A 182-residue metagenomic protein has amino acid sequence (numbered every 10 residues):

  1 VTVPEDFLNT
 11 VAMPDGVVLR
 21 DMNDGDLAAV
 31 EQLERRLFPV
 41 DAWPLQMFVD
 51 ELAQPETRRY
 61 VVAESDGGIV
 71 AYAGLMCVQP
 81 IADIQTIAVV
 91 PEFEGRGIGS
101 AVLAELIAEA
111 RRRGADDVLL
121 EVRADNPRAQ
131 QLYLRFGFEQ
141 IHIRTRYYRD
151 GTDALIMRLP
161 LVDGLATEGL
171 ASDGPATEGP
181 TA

Functional and structural regions predicted by a protein language model:
V3-D15, D21-R96, L103-R113, H142 (+2 more regions): Acetyl-CoA-dependent GNAT
I84, V118-V122: Conserved hydrophobic beta-strand within the GNAT/NAT acetyltransferase core sheet that lines the active-site cleft
V89, R123-A124: Short amphipathic helical patch at the helix-1/turn junction of helix-turn-helix
L103, N126-A129, R146-G151: Short glycine/proline-centered loop/turn elements that form peptide/ligand docking sites
R113, Q131, R135-F136: Structural motif
E121, L134, E139-L155: Conserved catalytic-core motifs of GNAT/GCN5-like acyltransferases
E168, G174, E178-G179: Acidic, glycine-centered low-complexity repeats within long intrinsically disordered regions
